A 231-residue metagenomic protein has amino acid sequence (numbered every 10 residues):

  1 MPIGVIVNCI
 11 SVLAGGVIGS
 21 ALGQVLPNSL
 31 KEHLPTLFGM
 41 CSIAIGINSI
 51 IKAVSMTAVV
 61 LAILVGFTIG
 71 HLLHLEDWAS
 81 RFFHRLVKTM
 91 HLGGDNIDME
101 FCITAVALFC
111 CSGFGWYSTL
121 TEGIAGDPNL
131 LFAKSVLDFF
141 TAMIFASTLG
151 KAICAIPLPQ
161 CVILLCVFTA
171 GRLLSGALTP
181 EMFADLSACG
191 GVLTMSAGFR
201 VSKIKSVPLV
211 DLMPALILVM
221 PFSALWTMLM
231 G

Functional and structural regions predicted by a protein language model:
M1-A14, T57, L61, G123-S135 (+1 more regions): Structural signature of hydrophobic alpha-helical transmembrane segments
G16-G19, C41, I63-L73, D138-T141 (+3 more regions): Alpha-helical transmembrane segments and their membrane-interface exit regions
F38-K52: A generic, lipid-embedded transmembrane alpha helix
A58-D98: Glycine/small-residue-rich loop that forms an oxyanion/phosphate-binding "nest" at active or ligand-binding sites
I97-L173: Helix-loop-helix junctions within the multi-pass membrane cores of secondary transporters/permeases
I156-R200: Alpha-helical transmembrane segments of helical membrane proteins, especially in multi-pass transport, channel
F199-I217: Interfacial loop-to-transmembrane junctions
F222-G231: Juxtamembrane boundary at the C-terminal end of a transmembrane helix
